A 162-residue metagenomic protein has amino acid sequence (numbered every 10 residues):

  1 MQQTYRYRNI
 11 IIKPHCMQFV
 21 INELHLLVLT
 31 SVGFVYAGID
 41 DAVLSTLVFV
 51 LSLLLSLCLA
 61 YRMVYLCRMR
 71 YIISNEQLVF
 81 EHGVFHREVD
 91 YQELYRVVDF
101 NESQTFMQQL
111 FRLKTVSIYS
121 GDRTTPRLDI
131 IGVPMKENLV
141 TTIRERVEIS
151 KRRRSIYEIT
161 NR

Functional and structural regions predicted by a protein language model:
M1-R162: N-terminal basic, Ser/Thr-rich segments that initiate or prime the first beta/alpha elements at protein or domain
